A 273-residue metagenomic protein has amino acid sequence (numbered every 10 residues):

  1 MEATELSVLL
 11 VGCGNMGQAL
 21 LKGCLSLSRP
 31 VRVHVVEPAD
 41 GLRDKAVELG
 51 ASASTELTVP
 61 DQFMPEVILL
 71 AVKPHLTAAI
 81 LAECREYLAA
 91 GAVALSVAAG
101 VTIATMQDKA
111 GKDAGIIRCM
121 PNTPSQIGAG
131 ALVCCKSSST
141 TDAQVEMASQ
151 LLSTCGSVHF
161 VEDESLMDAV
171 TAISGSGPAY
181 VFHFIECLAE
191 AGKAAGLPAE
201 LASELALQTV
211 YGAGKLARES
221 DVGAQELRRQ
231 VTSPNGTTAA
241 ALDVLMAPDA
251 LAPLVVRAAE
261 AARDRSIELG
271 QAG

Functional and structural regions predicted by a protein language model:
M1-V59, F63, V67, G130 (+1 more regions): NAD(P)+-binding Rossmann beta1-loop-alpha1 motif at the extreme N-terminus of oxidoreductases
E2, L207-G273: NAD(P)-dependent Rossmann-like dehydrogenase/reductase catalytic/cofactor-binding core
Q18, K22-S26, A82, E86 (+2 more regions): Short, well-ordered alpha-helices that flank and scaffold nucleotide-derived cofactor binding pockets
D40, L49, L57-C134, S138: Rossmann-like NAD(P)(H) cofactor-binding subdomain of soluble oxidoreductases
Y87, T105-G115, A131-A169, V181-E219: Internal alpha-helical scaffold of NAD(P)-dependent oxidoreductase catalytic cores
M120-S125, T171-V181: Glycine/serine-rich anion-binding loops at beta->alpha junctions that coordinate negatively charged ligand groups
L166-A172, A224-R229: Short pre-catalytic strand/loop immediately N-terminal to key active-site residues, enriched for Gly-Thr
